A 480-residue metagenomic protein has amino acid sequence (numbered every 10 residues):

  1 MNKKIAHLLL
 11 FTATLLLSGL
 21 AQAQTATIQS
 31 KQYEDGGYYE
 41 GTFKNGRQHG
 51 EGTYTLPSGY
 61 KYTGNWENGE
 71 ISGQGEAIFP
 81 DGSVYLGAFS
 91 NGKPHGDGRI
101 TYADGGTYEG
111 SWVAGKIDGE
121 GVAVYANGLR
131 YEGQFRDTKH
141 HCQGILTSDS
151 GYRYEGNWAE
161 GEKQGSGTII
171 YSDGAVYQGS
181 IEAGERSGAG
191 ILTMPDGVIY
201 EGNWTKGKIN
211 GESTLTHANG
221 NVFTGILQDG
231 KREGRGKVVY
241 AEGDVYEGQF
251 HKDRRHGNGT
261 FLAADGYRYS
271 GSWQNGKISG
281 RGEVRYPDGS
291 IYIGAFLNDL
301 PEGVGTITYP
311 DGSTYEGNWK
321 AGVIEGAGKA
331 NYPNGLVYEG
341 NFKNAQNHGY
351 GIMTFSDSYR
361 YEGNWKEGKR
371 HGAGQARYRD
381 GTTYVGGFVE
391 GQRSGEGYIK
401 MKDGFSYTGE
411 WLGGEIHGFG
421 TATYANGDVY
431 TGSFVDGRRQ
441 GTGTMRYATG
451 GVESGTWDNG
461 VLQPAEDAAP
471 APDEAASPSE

Functional and structural regions predicted by a protein language model:
M1-L9: Bacterial N-terminal signal peptides that target proteins for export
A21-T25: Boundary at the C-terminal end of the N-terminal hydrophobic targeting segment
I28-Q29: Compositionally biased alpha-helical segments
Y38-H49, K61-S72, Y85-H95, T107-I117 (+15 more regions): Conserved anchor residues at repeat-unit boundaries in beta-strand-based tandem repeats, strongest for the MORN repeat
A448, S454-E480: Terminal, low-structured helical/coil segments at or just beyond the last alpha-helical repeat
